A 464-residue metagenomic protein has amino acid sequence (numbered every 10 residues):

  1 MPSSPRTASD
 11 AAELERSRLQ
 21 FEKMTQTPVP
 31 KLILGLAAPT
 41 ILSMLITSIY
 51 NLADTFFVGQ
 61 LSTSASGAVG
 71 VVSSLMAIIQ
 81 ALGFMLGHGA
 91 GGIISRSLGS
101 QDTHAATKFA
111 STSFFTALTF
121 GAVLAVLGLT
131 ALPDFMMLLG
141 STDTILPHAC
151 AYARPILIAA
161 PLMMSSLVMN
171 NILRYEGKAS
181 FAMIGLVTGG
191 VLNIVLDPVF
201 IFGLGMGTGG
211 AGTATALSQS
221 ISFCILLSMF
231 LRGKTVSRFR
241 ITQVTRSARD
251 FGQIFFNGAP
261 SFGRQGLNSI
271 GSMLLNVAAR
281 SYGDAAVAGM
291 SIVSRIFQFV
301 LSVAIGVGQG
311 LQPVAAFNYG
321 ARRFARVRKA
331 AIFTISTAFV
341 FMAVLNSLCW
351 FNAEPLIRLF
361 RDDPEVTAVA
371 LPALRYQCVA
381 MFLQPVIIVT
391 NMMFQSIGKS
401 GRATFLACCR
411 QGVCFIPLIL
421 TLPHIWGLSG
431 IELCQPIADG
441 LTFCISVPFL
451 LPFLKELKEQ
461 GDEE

Functional and structural regions predicted by a protein language model:
M1-A37, I94-P161, G203-A259, A315-A380 (+1 more regions): Short alpha-helical transmembrane segments in multi-pass integral membrane proteins
Q26, P30-I49, A53, L75-L82 (+6 more regions): Residue-level signal for short hydrophobic patches within transmembrane helices of multi-pass membrane transporters
G35-D54, P155, G189, S218-S222 (+4 more regions): Transmembrane helical elements of multi-pass membrane transporters/channels
T40, M44, F56, S73 (+17 more regions): Transmembrane alpha-helix boundary and packing residues in multipass membrane permease domains and related
L45, I49-G67, M136-D143, V199-M206 (+5 more regions): Helix-terminus/linker motif at the lipid-water interface of multi-pass membrane proteins
F57-A77, T144-A151, T208-A211, D250-N257 (+4 more regions): Interfacial/gating helices of multi-pass transporter permease domains
S66-V126, M163-A182, G289-A353, Q384-L406: Small-residue-rich hydrophobic transmembrane alpha-helices
G87, I156-R174, A182-G190, A211-L226 (+4 more regions): Short runs within selected transmembrane alpha-helices of multi-pass transporters and secretion channels
